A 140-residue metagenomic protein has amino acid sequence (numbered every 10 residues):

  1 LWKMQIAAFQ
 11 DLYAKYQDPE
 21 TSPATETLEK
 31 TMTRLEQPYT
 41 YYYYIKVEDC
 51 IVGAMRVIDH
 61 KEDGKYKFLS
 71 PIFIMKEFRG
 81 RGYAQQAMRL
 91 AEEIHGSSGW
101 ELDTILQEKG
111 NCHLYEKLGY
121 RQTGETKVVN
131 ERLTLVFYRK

Functional and structural regions predicted by a protein language model:
I6-T31: Conserved GNAT-fold acetyl-CoA-binding loop/helix
E29-Y44, G53: A short helix-loop-beta-strand connector motif used in the catalytic cores of GNAT acetyltransferases and, in some
Y44, C50-D59, Y66-F73: Conserved beta-strand in the GNAT
P71-I74, G80-E93, H113-K117: Conserved acetyl-CoA-binding loop-helix of GNAT-fold acetyltransferases
R79, E101-C112, V128-L133: Conserved beta-strand-loop-alpha-helix junction that forms the acyl-donor binding cleft
M88, E93-L106: Conserved GNAT acetyl-CoA-binding A-motif
E116-T126: Conserved acetyl-CoA-binding loop of GNAT-fold acetyltransferases
R132-K140: Terminal substrate-recognition subdomain of acyl/acetyltransferases
